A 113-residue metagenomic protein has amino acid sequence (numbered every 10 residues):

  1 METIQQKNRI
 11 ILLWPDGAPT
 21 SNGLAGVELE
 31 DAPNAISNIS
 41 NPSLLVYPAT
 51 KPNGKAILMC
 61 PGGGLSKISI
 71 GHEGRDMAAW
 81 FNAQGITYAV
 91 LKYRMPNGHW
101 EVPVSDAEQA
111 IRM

Functional and structural regions predicted by a protein language model:
M1-P52, W100: N-terminal cap/lid segment of alpha/beta-hydrolase-fold proteins
P48-T50, S69, N82, D106: Non-catalytic cap/lid and distal C-terminal segments of serine-dependent acyl enzymes
G54-G63: Short beta-strand element of the alpha/beta-hydrolase
A56, N82-A89: A fold-wide structural signal in alpha/beta-hydrolase
M59, E73-W80: Portal/gating segments that form or line small-molecule/metal binding sites
G62, I86, Y93-M95: Active-site loop/turn elements of alpha/beta-hydrolase fold enzymes, especially the short glycine-/histidine-rich
S66: Nucleotide phosphate-binding site architecture
S69-G71, D76, L91-R112: Catalytic nucleophile-loop/oxyanion-hole region of alpha/beta-hydrolase and closely related hydrolase-like folds
